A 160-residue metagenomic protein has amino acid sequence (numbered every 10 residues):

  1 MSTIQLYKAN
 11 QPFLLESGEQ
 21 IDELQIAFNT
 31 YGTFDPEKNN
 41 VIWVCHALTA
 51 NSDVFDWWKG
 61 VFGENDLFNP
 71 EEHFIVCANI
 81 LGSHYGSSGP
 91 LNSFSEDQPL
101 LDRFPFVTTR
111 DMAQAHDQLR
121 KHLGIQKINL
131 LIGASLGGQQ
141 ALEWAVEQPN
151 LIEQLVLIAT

Functional and structural regions predicted by a protein language model:
M1-V41: Catalytic-loop region of hydrolases
T3, K38, G124-K127, L151: Short loop/turn motifs at secondary-structure junctions
E23-Q25, E72, A141: Extracellular structured ligand-interaction cores
N29-F94: N-terminal cap/lid subdomain of alpha/beta-hydrolase-fold enzymes
G60, I80, Q118-H122, E143: Residue-level signal for well-ordered alpha-helical scaffold segments within enzymatic catalytic domains
S95-P99, I152: A short alpha->loop->secondary-structure connector
P99-R103, R110-L130: Conserved acidic catalytic loop of the alpha/beta-hydrolase fold
K127-T160: Conserved hydrolase catalytic core segment
